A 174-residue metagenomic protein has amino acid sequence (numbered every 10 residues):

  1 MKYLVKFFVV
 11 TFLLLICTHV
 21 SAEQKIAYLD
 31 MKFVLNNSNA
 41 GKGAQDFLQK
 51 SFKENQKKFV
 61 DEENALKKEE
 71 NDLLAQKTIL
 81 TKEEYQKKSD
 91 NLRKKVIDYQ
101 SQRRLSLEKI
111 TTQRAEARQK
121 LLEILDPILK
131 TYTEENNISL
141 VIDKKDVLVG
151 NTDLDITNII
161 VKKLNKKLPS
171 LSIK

Functional and structural regions predicted by a protein language model:
M1-F8: Bacterial N-terminal signal peptides that target proteins for export
C17-T18: N-terminal signal peptide c-region/cleavage motif recognized by signal peptidases
E23-V147, K167-K174: Amphipathic alpha-helical segments
N151: Active-site microenvironments of hydrolase-like enzyme catalytic domains
